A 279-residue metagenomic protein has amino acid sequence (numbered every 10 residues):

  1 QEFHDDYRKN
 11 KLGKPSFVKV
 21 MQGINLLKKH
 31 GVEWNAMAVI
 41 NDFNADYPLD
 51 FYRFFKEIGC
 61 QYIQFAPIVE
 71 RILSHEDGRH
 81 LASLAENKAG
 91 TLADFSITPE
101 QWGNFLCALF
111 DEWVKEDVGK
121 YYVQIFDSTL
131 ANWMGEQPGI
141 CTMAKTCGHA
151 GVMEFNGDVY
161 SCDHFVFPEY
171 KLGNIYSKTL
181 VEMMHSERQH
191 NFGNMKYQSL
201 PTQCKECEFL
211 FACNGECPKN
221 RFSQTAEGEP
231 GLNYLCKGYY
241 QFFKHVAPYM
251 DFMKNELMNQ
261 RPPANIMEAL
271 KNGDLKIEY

Functional and structural regions predicted by a protein language model:
Q1, Q22, Q61-Q64, Q101 (+8 more regions): Residue-identity detector for glutamine
E2, D6-V18, N25, K29-T142 (+4 more regions): Radical SAM enzyme [4Fe-4S]-AdoMet core and its adjacent flexible, acidic and glycine-rich loops/tails across
F155: A cytosolic small-molecule/anion-sensing beta-strand core signal
V166-Y279: Flexible mid-to-C-terminal extensions adjoining Fe-S/redox cofactors in radical SAM and related proteins
